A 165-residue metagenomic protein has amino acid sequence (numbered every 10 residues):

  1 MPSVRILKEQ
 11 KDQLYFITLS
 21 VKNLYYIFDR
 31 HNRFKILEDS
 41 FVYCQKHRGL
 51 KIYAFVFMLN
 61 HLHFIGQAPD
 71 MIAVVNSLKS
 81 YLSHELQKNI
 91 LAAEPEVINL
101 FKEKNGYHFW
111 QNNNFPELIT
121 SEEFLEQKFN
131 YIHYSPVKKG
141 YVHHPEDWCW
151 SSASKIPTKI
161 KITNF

Functional and structural regions predicted by a protein language model:
M1-F165: Short catalytic/metal-binding and nucleic-acid-binding patches
